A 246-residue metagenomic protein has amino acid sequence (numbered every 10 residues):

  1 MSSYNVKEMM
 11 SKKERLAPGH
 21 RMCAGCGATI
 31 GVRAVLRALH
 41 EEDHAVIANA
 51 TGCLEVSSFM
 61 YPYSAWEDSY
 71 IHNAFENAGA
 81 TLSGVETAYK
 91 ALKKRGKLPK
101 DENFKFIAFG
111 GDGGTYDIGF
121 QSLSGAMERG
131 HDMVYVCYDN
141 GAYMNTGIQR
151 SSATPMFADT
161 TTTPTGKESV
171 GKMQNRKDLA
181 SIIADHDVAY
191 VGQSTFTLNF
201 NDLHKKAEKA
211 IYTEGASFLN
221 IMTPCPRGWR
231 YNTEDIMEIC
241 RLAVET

Functional and structural regions predicted by a protein language model:
S2-Y135, I148-A158: Cofactor-binding active-site loop characterized by glycine-rich and histidine/acidic residues
R95-L98, E102-F106, D117-V134, Y138-T246: Glycine-rich ThDP/TPP pyrophosphate-binding loop and its adjacent helix/strand module within ThDP-dependent enzymes
